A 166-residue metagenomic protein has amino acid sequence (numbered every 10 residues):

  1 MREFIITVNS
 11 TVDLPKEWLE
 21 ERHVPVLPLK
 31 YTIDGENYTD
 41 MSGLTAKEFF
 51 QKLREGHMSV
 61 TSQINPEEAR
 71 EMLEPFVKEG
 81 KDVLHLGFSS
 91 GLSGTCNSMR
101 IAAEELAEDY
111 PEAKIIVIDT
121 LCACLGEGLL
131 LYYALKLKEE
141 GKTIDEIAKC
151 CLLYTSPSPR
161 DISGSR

Functional and structural regions predicted by a protein language model:
R2-E3, R22, P111-K114: A short helix-to-beta-strand connector/capping loop
I5-E68: N-terminal glycine-rich anion-binding loop in soluble enzyme alpha/beta folds
V12, C122, D161-G164: Short, glycine/acidic-enriched loop or turn micro-motifs at the edges of active sites
E68-M99, A103: N-terminal glycine-rich phosphate/adenylate-binding segment common to multiple enzyme folds
E79, G94-L153: Active-site histidine-anchored catalytic micro-motif
Y154-R166: Single conserved hydrophobic/aromatic residue that forms the stacking wall/gate of nucleotide- or nucleobase-binding
